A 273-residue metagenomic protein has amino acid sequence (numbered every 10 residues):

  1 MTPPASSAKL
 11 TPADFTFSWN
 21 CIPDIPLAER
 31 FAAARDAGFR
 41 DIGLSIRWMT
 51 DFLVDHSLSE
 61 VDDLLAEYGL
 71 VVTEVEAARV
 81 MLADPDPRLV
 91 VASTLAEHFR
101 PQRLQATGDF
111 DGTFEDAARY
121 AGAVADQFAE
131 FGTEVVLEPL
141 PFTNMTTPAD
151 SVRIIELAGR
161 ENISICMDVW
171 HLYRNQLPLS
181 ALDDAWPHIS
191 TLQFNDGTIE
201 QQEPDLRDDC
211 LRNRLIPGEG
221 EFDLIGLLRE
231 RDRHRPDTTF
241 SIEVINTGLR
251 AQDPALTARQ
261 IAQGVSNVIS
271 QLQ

Functional and structural regions predicted by a protein language model:
M1-E97, P101, Q263-Q273: N-terminal pre-domain/capping segments
A13, D41-I42, V75, D126-E221: Acidic/histidine-rich catalytic cores of soluble enzymes
N20-L27, S45-H56, R79-P87, D109-D116 (+4 more regions): Acidic-and-aromatic substrate-binding clefts and catalytic sites of carbohydrate-active enzymes
A28, E67, M81-I165, L272: Active-site acidic/histidine proton-transfer and metal-coordination neighborhood in alpha/beta enzyme cores
F31-R35, S57-A66, S93-T94, L177-S190 (+1 more regions): Short amphipathic alpha-helices and their capping/turn segments at secondary-structure boundaries
A34, I42, L65, A96 (+7 more regions): Conserved, mostly hydrophobic/aromatic
F39, P101, I189, P236-D237: A structural motif
L58-A77, G122-G132, A158, F222-L227: Alpha-helix-loop-beta-strand connector modules within alpha/beta enzyme cores
